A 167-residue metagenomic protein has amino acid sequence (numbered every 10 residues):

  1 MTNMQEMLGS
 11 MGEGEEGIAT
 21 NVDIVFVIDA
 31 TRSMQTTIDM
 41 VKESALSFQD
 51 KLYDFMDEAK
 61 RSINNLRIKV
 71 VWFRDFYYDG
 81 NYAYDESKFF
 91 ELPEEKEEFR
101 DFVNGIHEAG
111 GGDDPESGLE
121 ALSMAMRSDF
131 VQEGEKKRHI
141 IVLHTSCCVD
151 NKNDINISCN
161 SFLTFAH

Functional and structural regions predicted by a protein language model:
M1-H167: Divalent cation-coordinating acidic motifs and surrounding scaffolds that mediate Ca2+/Mg2+/Mn2+/Zn2+-dependent binding
